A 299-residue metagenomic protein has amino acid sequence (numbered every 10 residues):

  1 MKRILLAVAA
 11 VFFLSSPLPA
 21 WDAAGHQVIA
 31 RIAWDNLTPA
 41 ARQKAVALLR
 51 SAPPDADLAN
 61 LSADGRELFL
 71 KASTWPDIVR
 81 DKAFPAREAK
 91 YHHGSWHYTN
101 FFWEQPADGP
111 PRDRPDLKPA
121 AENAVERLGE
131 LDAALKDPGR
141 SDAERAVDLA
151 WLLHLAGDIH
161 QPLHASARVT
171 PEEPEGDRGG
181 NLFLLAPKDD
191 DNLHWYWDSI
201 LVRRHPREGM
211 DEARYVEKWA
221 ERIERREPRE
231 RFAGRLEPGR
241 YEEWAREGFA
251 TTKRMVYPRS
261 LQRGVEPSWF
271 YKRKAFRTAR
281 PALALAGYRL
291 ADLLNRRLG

Functional and structural regions predicted by a protein language model:
M1-I4: Positively charged n-region of N-terminal signal peptides that target proteins for export
A7-S16: Bacterial N-terminal signal peptides
P19-L155, P162-G299: N-terminal, motif-rich segments that launch catalysis or mediate targeting to/interaction with membranes, typified by
